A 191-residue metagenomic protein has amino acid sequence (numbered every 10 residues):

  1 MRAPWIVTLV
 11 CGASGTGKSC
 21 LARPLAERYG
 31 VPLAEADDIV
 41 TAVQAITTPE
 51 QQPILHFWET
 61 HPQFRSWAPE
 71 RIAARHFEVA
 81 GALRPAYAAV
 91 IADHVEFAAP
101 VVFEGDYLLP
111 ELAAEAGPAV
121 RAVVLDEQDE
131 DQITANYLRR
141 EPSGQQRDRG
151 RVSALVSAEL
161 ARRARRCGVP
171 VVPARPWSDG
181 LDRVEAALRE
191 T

Functional and structural regions predicted by a protein language model:
V10: Hydrophobic anchor at the beta1->P-loop junction of P-loop NTPases
S14: The conserved Walker
G17: Conserved glycine(s) of the Walker
L21: Hydrophobic positions on the alpha1 helix immediately C-terminal to the Walker A/P-loop
Y29-T47: Short beta-strand-centered segment that lines the nucleotide-binding/catalytic pocket of NTP-utilizing
A42-P100, Y107: ATP-dependent small-molecule kinase phosphotransfer cores that center on conserved nucleotide phosphate-binding segments
A113, A119-R163, V172: A glycine- and Lys/Arg-enriched "phosphate-lid" helix/loop adjacent to the NTP-binding pocket of small-molecule kinases
A158-T191: NTP-dependent small-molecule kinase module
